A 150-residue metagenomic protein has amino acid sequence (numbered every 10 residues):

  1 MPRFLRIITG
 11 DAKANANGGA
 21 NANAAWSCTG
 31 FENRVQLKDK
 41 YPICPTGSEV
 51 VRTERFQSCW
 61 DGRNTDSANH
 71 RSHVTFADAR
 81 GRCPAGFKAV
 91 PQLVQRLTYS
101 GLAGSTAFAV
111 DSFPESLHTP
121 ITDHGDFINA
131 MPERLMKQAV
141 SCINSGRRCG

Functional and structural regions predicted by a protein language model:
M1-R55, D61-G150: Primary mode marks residue(s) on the alpha4-beta5-alpha5 output face of response regulator receiver
